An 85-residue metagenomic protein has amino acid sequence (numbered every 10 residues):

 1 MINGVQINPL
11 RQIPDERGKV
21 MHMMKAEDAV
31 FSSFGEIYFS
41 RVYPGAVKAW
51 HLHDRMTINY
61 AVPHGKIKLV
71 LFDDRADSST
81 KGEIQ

Functional and structural regions predicted by a protein language model:
M1-Q85: Non-catalytic, conserved peripheral segments adjacent to functional cores
